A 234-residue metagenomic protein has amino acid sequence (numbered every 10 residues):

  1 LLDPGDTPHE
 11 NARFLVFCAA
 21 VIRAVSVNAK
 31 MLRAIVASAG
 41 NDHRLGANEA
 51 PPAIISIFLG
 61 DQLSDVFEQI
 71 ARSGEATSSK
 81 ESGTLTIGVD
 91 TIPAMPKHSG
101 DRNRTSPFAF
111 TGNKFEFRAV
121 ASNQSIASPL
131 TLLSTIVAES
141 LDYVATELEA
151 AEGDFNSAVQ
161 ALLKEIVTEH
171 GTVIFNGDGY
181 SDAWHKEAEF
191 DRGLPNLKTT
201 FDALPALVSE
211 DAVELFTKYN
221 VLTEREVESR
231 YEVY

Functional and structural regions predicted by a protein language model:
L2-S38: Catalytic or ion-translocation cores adjacent to nucleophile or general acid/base/metal-coordination motifs in diverse
A24-Y234: Acidic, glycine-enriched catalytic cores built around paired aspartates
